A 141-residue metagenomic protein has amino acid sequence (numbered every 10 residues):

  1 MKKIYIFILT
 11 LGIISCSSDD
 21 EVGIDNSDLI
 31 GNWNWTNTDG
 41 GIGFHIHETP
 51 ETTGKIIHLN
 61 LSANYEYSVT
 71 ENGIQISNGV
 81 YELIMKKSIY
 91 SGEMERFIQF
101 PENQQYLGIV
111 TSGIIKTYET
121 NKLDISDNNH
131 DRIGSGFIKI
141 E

Functional and structural regions predicted by a protein language model:
M1-I4: Positively charged n-region of N-terminal signal peptides that target proteins for export
G12-S15: C-terminal motif of bacterial Sec signal peptides marking the signal peptidase cleavage site
D20-S77, K87-E141: Lipid interaction determinants
G79-E82: Short beta-strand-centered aromatic/proline hotspots
